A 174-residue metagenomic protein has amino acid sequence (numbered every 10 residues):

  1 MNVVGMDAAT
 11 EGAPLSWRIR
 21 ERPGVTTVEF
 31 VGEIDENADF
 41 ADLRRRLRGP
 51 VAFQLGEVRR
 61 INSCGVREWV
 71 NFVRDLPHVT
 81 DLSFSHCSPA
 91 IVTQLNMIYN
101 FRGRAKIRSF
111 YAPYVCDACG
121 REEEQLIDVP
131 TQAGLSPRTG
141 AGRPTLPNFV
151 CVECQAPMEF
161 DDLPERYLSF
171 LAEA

Functional and structural regions predicted by a protein language model:
M1-T27: Short beta-strand/loop segment at the start of cytosolic alpha/beta domains
G12, C64, D162-E165: Alpha-helical structural elements
P14, V25-R108, F170-A172: Amphipathic alpha-helical interaction surfaces in cytosolic regulatory modules
I19-E21, F30, F160-D162: Surface-exposed beta-strand edges and flanking loops
R20-R22, Q54, V115-C116: Acidic/polar residues at beta-strand termini and the immediately following turn/coil
T93-A174: Cys/His-clustered metal-coordination modules, chiefly Zn-binding fingers
